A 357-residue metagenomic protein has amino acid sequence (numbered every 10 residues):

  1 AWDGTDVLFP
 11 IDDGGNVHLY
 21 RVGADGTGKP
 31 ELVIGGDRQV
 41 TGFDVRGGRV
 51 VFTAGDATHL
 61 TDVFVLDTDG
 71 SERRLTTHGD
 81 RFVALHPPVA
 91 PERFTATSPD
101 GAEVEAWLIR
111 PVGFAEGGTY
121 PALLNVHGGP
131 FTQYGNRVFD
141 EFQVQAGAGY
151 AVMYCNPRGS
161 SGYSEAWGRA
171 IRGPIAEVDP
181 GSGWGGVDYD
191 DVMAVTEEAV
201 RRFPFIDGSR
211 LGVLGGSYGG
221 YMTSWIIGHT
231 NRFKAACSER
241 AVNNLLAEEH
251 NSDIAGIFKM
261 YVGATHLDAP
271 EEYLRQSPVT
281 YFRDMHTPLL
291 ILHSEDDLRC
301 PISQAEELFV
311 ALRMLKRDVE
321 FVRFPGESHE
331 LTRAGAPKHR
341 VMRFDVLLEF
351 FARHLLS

Functional and structural regions predicted by a protein language model:
A1-T119, P130-A148, I175, E197-R201 (+1 more regions): Peripheral, non-catalytic segments that deliver or gate enzyme domains
T53, V126, E239: Conserved residues at the C-terminal ends of beta-strands
E105, H127, H329: Histidine-centered divalent metal-coordination motifs
N125-G128, V144, Y154: Structural cue for short, hydrophobic secondary-structure segments
Y154-S357: Active-site-proximal cap/loop segments of hydrolase catalytic domains
